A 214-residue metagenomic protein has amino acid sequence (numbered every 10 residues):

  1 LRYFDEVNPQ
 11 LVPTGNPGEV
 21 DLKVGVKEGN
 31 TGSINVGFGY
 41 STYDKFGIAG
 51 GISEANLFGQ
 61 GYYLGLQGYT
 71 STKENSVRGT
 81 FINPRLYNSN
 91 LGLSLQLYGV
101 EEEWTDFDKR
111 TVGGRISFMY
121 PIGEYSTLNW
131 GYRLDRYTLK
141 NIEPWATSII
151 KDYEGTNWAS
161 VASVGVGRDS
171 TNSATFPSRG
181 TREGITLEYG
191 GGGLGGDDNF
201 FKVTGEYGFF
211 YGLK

Functional and structural regions predicted by a protein language model:
L1-G184: Gram-negative/organellar outer-membrane beta-barrel architecture
E103-D106, G192-D197: A generic structural signal for short coil/turn motifs at secondary-structure boundaries
V112-I122, R182-G191, D198-K214: Transmembrane beta-barrel strand/turn architecture of Gram-negative outer membrane proteins
